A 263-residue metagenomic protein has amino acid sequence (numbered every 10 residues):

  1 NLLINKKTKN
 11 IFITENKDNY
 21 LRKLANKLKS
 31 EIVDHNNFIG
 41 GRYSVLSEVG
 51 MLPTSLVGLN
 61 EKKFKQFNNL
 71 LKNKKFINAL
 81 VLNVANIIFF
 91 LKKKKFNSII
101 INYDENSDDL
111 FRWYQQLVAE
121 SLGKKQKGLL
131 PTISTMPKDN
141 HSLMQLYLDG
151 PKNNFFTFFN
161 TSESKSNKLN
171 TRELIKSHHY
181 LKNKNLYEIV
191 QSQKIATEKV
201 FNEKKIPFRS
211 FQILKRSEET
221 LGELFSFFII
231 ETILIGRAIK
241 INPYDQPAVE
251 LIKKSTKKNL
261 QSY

Functional and structural regions predicted by a protein language model:
N1, L21-L28, Y114, N170-E173 (+1 more regions): Short, aromatic/basic amphipathic alpha-helical patches
K6-T157, K165, D245, V249-Y263: Active-site phosphate/pyrophosphate-binding segments
V33-N37, L181-K182, K240: Short beta-alpha connecting loops at secondary-structure transitions that line or flank enzyme active sites
L71, N83-K92, S107, L186 (+2 more regions): Charged, low-complexity, helix-prone segments enriched in Lys/Glu/Asp/Gln
K72, I99-I100, H178-K184, R237: Charged, low-complexity surface segments at secondary-structure and domain boundaries
T132-S217: Helicase-primase coupling helices
R209-F211, K215-Y263: C-terminal helical/tail subdomains of lipid-metabolizing enzymes
